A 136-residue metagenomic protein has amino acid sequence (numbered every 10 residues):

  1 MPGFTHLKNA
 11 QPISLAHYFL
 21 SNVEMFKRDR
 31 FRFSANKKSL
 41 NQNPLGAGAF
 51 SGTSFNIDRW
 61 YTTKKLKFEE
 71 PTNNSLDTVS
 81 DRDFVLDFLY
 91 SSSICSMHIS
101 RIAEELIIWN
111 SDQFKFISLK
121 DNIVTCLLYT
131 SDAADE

Functional and structural regions predicted by a protein language model:
M1-R82: Glycine-rich, mobile lid/loop segments that gate access to catalytic sites or pores
E24, F31, S100, E104-I107 (+1 more regions): Solvent-exposed alpha-helix faces
F33-N43, L106-I117: Short conserved catalytic/interaction loops centered on acidic-Pro-aromatic/His motifs
L86-F116: Structured ligand/cofactor/substrate-binding pocket environments in proteins
D121-N122: Self-splicing inteins and homing endonuclease
T125: Divalent-cation-assisted or electrostatically stabilized phosphate/pyrophosphate-binding catalytic cores
Y129-E136: Conserved small/polar residues in nucleotide/adenosyl-binding loops
